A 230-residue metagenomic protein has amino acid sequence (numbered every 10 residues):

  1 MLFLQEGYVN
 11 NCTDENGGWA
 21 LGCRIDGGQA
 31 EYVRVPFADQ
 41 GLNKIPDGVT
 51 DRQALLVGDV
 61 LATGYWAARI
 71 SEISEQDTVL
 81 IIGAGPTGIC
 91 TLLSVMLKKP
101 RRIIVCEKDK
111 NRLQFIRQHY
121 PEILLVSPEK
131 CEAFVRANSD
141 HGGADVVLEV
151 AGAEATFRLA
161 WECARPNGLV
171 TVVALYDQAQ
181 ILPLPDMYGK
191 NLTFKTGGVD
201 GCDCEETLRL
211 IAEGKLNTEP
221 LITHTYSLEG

Functional and structural regions predicted by a protein language model:
M1-L42: Glycine-rich phosphate/adenylate-binding loop and adjacent beta-alpha elements of nucleotide- or dinucleotide-binding
K44-E129: Mid-domain Rossmann-like dinucleotide-binding core that forms the NAD(H)/NADP(H) cofactor-binding site
S71-I73, S139, A151, C163-R165: A generic alpha-to-beta junction signature in SAM-dependent methyltransferases
D77, G168-L169: Glycine-centered, small-residue-biased loops immediately flanking beta-strands in adenine/cofactor-binding cores
C90, K108-K110, A133, R158-E162 (+1 more regions): C-terminal hydrophobic helical "lid"/dimerization subdomain of Rossmann-like NAD(P)H-dependent oxidoreductases
D109-N111, E154, D177: Helix N-cap at the beta1-alpha1 junction of Rossmann-like dinucleotide-binding domains, i.e., the first residues
A137, H141, Y176-H224: C-terminal substrate-binding/catalytic core of Rossmann-like NAD(P)-dependent dehydrogenases/reductases
L148, T171: N-terminal Rossmann-like NAD(P) cofactor-binding module of classical short-chain dehydrogenase/reductase
